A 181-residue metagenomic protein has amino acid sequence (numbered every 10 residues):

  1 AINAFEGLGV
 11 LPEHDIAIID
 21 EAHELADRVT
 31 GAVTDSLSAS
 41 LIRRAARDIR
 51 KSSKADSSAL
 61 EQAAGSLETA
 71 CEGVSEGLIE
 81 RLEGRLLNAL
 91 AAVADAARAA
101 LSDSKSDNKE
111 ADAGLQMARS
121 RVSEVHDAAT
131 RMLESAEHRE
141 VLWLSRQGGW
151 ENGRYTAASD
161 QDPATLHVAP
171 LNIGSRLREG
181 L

Functional and structural regions predicted by a protein language model:
N3-L181: Conserved coupling segment at the C-terminus of the helicase ATP-binding
